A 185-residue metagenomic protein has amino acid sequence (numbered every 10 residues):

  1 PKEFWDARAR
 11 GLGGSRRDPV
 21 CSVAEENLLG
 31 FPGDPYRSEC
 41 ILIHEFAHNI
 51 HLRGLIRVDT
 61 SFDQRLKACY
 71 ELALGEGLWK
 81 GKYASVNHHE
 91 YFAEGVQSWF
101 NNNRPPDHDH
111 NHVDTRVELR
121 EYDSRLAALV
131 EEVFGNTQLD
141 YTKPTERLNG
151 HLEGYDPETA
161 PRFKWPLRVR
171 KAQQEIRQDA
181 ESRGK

Functional and structural regions predicted by a protein language model:
P1-E71, D109-H112: Acidic/His-rich structured neighborhood in mature extracellular/periplasmic domains
E3, A7, R65, L78 (+6 more regions): Alpha-helical structural elements
G14-R17, K80, P157: Polar low-complexity intrinsically disordered regions enriched in Ser/Thr and small residues
G33-R37, I41, Y83-N87, V117-S124: Soluble non-cytosolic domains of exported or imported proteins
L52-P105: Post-HExxH zinc-binding segment in Zn-dependent metallohydrolases
V96-G184: Pan-zinc metallopeptidase signature
